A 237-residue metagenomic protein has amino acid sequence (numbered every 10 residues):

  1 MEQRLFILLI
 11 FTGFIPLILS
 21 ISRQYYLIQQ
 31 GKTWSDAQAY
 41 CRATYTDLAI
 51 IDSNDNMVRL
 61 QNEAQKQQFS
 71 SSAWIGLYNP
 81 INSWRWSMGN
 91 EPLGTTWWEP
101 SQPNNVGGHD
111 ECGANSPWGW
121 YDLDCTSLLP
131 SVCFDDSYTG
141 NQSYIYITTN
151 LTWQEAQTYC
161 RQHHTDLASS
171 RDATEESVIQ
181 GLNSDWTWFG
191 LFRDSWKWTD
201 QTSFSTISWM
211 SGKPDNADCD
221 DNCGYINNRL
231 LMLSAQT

Functional and structural regions predicted by a protein language model:
M1-T237: Extracellular, disulfide-bonded carbohydrate-recognition/adhesion ectodomains, dominated by C-type lectin-like domains
